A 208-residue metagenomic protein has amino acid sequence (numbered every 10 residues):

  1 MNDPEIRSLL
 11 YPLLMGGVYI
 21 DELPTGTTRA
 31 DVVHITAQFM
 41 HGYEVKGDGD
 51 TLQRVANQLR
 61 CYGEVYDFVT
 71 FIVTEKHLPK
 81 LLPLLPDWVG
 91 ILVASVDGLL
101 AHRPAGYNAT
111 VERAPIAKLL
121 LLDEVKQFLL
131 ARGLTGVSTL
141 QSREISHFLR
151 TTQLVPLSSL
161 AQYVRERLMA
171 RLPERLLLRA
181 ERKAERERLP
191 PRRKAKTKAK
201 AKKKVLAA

Functional and structural regions predicted by a protein language model:
M1-H41: Active-site metal-binding core of divalent-cation-utilizing nuclease and nuclease-like domains
F39-M40, E44-L52: Short beta-strand-loop-alpha-helix junction that forms the active-site gateway of nucleic-acid-processing nucleases
M40, H77, L99: Surface-exposed, flexible loop/turn segments at secondary-structure boundaries
D50-V93: Catalytic cores of nucleic-acid endonucleases
G90-A208: Non-catalytic C-terminal interaction segments of nucleic acid-processing enzymes
